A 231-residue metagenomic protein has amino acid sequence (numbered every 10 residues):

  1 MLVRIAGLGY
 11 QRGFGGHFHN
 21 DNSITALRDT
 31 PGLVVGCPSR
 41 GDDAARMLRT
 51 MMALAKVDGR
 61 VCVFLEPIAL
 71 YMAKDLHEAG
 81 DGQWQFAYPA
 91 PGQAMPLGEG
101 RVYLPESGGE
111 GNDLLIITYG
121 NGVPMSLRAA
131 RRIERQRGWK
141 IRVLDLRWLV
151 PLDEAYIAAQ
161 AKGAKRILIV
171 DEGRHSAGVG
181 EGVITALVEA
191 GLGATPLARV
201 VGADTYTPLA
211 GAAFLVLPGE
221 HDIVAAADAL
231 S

Functional and structural regions predicted by a protein language model:
M1-V57: Conserved thiamine diphosphate
I5, Q11-R12, I68-A69, A73-S231: Thiamine diphosphate
P31-G36, D42-A90: Helix-enriched interaction subdomains in cytosolic or periplasmic regions, typified by TIR/SEFIR signaling/NADase cores
